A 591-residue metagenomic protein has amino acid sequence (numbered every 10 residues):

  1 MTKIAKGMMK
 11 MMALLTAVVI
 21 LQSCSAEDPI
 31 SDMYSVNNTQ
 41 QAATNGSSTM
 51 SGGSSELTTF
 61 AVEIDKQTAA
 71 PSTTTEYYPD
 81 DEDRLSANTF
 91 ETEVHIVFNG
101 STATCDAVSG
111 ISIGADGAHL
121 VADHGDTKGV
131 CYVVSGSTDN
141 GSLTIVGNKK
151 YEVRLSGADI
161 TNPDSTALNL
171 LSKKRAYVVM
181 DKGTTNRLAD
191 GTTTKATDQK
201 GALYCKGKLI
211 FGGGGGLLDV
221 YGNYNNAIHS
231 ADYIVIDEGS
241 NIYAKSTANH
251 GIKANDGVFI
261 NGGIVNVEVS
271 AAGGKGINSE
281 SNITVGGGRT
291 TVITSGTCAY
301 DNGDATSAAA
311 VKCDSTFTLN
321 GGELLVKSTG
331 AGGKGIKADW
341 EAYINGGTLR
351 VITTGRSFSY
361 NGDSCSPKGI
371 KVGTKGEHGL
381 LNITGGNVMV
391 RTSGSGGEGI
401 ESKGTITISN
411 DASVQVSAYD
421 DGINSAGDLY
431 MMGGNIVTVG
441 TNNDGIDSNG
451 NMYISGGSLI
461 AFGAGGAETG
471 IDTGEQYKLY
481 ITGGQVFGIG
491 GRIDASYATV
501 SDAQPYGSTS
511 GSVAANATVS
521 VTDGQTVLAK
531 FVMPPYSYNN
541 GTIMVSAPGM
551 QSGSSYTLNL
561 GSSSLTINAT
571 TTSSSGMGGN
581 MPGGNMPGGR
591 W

Functional and structural regions predicted by a protein language model:
M1-K10, L15: Positively charged n-region of N-terminal signal peptides that target proteins for export
G7-K10, S25-W591: A composition-driven surface/loop motif
V19-S23: C-terminal motif of bacterial Sec signal peptides marking the signal peptidase cleavage site
